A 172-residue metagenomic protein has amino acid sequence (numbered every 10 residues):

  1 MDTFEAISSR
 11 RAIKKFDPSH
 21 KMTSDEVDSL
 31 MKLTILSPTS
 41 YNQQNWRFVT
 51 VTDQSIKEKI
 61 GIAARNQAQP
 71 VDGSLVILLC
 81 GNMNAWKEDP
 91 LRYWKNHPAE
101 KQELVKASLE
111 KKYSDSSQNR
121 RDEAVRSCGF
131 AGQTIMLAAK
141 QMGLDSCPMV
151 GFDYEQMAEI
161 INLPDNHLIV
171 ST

Functional and structural regions predicted by a protein language model:
M1-T172: Acidic, surface-exposed loops and disordered segments
